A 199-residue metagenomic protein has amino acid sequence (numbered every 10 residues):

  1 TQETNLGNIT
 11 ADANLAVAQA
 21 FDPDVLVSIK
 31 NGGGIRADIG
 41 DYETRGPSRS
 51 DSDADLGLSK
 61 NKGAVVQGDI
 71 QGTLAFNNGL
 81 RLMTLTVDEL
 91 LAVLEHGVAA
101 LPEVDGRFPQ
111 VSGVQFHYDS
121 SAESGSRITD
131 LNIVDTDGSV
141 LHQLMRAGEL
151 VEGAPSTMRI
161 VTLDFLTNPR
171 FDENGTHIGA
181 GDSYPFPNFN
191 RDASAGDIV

Functional and structural regions predicted by a protein language model:
T1-V199: Catalytic centers of hydrolytic enzymes
